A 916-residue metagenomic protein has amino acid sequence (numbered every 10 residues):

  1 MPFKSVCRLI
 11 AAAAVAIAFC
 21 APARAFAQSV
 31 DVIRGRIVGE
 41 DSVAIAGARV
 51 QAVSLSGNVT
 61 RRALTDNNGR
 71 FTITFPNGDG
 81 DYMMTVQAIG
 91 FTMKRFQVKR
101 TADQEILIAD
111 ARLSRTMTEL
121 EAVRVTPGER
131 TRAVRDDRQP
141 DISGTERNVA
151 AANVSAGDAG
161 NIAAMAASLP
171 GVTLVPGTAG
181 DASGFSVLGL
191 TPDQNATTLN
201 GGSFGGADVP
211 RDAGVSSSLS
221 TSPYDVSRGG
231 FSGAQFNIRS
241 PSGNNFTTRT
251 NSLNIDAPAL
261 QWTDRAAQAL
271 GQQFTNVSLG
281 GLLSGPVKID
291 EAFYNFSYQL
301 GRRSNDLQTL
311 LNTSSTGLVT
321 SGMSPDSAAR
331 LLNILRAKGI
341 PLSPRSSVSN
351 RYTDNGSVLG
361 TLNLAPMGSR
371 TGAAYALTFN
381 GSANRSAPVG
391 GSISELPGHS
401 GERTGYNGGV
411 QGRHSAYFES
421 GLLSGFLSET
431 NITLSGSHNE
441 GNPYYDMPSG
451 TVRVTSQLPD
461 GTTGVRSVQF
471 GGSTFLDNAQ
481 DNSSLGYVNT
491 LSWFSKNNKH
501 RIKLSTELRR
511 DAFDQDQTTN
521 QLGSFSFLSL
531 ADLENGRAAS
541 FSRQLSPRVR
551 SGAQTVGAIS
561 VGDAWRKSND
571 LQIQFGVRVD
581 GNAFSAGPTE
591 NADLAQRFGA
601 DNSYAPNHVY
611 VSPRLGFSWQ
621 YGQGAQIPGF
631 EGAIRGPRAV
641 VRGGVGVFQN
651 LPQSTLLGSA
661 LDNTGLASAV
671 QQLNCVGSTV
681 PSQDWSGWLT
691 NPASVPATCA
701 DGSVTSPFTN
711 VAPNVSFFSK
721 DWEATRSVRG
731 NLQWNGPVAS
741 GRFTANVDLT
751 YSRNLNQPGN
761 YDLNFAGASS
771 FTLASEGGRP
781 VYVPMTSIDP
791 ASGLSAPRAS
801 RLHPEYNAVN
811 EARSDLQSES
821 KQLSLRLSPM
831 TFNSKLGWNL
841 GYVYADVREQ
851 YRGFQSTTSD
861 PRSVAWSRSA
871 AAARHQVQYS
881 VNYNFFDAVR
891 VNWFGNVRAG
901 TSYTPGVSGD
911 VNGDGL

Functional and structural regions predicted by a protein language model:
L55-N58, D81-Q97, G171: A short, solvent-exposed loop/turn motif at the edges and junctions of modular extracellular/periplasmic domains
L55-R70: Short, acidic Ser/Thr/Gly-rich low-complexity loop/linker segments typical of extracellular and cell-surface proteins
D66-N68, T92-R112, E121-S242, A257 (+4 more regions): Periplasmic N-terminal accessory/gating domains of Gram-negative outer-membrane beta-barrel systems
P127, N251-A257, F296-R302, L377-A383 (+7 more regions): Transmembrane beta-barrel strands of outer-membrane/channel proteins
A196, D354, P366-G562, S769-F771 (+2 more regions): Replace "related TpsB outer-membrane translocases also match" with "some related outer-membrane beta-barrels such as
Q272-R385, R403-E429, T433-L434, P613: Transmembrane beta-barrel wall of Gram-negative outer-membrane proteins
S449-T451, T462-V465, D593-E811, L916: Solvent-exposed loop/turn elements at secondary-structure boundaries
N582, N746-P905: Gram-negative outer-membrane beta-barrel transporters
